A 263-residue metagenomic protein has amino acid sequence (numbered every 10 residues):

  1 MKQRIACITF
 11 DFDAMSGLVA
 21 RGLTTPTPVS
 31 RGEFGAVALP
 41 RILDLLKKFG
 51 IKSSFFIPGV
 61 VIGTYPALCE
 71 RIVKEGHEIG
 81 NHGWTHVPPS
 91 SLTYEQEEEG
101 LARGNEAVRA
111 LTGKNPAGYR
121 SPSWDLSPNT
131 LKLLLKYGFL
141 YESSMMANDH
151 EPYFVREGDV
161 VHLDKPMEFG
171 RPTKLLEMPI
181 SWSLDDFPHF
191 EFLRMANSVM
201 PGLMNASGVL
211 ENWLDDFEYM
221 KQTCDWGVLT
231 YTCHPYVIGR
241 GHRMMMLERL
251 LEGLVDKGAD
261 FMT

Functional and structural regions predicted by a protein language model:
M1-E75, G253: Active-site beta->alpha N-cap acidic-glycine motif
K2-A6, F49-S53, E75-E78, T112-A117 (+4 more regions): Short, well-ordered coil/turn segments that N-cap beta-strands
F10-F12, F55-G59, N81-G83, R120-S123 (+3 more regions): A cross-domain feature marking catalytic cores of carbohydrate-active enzymes and several ubiquitous metabolic/repair
D11, L46, I79-H82, Y119 (+4 more regions): Conserved, mostly hydrophobic/aromatic
R31-A36, S54-P66, V87-E97, R120-N129 (+3 more regions): Acidic-and-aromatic substrate-binding clefts and catalytic sites of carbohydrate-active enzymes
L39-L43, P66-E70, E98-N105, L131 (+2 more regions): Generic structural signal for well-ordered alpha-helices, preferentially at hydrophobic/aromatic core positions
K48-F49, L203-T263: C-terminal domain-boundary segment and adjacent tail
R109-A110, K114-D225: Active-site-adjacent pocket scaffolds in enzyme catalytic domains
